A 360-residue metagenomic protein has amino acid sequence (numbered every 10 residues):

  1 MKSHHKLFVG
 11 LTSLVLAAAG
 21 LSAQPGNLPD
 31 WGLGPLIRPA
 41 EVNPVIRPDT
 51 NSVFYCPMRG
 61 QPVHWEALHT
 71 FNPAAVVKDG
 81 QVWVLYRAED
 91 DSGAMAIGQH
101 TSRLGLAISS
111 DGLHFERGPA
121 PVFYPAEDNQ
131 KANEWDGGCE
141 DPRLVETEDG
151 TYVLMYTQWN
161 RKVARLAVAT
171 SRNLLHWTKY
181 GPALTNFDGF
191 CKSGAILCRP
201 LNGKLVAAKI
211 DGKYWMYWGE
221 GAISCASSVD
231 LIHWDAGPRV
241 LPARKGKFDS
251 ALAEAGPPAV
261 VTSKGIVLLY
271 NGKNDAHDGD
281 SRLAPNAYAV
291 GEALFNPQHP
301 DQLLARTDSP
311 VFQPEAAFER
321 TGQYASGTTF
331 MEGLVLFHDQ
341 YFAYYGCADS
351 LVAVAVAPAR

Functional and structural regions predicted by a protein language model:
M1-L11: Bacterial N-terminal signal peptides that target proteins for export
V9-A19: Bacterial N-terminal signal peptides
Q24-G137, V145-A251, V260-Y324, H338-R360: Beta-rich carbohydrate-recognition and catalytic domains
E254: Short, surface-exposed amphipathic charged segments that create phosphate/polyanion-binding patches used for binding
S326-T329: Low-complexity, glycine/alanine/valine/leucine- and proline-rich hydrophobic stretches
